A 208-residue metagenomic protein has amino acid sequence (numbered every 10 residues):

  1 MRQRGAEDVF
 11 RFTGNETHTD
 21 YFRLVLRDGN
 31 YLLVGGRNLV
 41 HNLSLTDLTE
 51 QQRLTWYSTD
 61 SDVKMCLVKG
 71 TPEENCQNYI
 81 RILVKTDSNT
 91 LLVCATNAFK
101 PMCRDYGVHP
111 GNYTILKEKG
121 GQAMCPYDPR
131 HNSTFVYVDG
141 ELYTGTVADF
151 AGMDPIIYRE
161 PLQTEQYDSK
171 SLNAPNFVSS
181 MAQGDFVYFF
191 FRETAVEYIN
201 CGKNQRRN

Functional and structural regions predicted by a protein language model:
M1-N208: Disulfide-stabilized extracellular ectodomains of secreted/luminal proteins, especially beta-rich
